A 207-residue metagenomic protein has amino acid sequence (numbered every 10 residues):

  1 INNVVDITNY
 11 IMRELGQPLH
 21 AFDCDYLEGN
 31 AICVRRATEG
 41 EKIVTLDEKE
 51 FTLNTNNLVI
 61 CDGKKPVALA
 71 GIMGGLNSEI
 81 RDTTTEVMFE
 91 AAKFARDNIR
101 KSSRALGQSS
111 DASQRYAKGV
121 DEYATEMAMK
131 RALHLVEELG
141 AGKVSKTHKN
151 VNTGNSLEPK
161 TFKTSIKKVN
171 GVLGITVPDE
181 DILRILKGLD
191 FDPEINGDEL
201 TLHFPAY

Functional and structural regions predicted by a protein language model:
I1-Y207: RNA/tRNA-interacting regions in translation and RNA-turnover enzymes
